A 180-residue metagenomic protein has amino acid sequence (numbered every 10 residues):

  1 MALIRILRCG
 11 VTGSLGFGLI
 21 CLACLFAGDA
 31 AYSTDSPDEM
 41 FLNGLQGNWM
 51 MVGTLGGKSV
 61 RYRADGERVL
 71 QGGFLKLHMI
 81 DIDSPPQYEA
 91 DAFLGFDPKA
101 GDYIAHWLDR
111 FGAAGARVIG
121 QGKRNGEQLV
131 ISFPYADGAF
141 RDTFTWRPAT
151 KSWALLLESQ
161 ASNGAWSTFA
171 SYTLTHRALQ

Functional and structural regions predicted by a protein language model:
M1, L22, F26-A30, D91: Residue-level detector of intrinsically disordered, flexible termini and proteolytic processing junctions
M1-C9: N-terminal secretory signal peptides that target proteins for export/translocation
G10-A27: Bacterial N-terminal signal peptides
A30-Q180: Hydrophobic small-molecule pocket/channel-lining residues, especially in calycin-type beta-barrels
